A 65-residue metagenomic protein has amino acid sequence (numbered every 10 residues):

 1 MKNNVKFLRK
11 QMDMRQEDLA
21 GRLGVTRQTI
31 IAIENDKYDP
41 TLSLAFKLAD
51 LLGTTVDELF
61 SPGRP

Functional and structural regions predicted by a protein language model:
N4-R22: Short basic helix-loop element that most often maps to the first helix and adjoining turn of HTH DNA-binding modules
L8, L42-S43: Short, Lys/Arg-enriched C-terminal cap helix and immediately downstream tail that follows
E17, Q28, D57: Key DNA-contact positions within bacterial/archaeal DNA-binding proteins
V25-Y38: Recognition helix of helix-turn-helix/homeodomain-like DNA-binding domains that insert into the DNA major groove
S43-E58: DNA major-groove recognition helix of helix-turn-helix/homeodomain DNA-binding modules
F60-P65: Short, charged recognition helix plus adjacent turn of helix-turn-helix-like nucleic-acid-binding domains
